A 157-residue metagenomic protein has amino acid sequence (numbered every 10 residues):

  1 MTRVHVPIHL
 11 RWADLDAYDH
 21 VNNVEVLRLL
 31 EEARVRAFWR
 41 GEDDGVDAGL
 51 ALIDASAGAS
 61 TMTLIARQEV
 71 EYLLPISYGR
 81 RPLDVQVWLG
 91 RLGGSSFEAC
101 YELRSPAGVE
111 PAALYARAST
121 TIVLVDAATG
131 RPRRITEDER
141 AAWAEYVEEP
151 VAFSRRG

Functional and structural regions predicted by a protein language model:
M1, S77-R81, W88-G157: HotDog/MaoC-like acyl-thioester-processing domains
M1-I65, A127-G157: Hot-dog-fold acyl-thioester-processing enzymes
P7-R11, E71, T121: Generic structural detector for well-ordered beta-strands
A37-F97, A113-Y115: Hydrophobic beta-strand-centered segment that forms part of the acyl-chain substrate-binding groove
